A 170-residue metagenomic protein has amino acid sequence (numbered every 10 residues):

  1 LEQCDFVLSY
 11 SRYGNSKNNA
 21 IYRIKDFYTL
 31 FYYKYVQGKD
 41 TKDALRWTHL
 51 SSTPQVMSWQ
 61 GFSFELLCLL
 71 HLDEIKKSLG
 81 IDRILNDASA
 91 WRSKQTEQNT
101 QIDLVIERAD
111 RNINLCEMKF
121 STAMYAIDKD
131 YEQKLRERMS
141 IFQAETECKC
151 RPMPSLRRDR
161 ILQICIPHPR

Functional and structural regions predicted by a protein language model:
E2-Y13: A short, conserved structural fragment
R12-N15, A20-R170: A cross-kingdom feature that marks ATP-driven nucleic-acid transaction machinery
